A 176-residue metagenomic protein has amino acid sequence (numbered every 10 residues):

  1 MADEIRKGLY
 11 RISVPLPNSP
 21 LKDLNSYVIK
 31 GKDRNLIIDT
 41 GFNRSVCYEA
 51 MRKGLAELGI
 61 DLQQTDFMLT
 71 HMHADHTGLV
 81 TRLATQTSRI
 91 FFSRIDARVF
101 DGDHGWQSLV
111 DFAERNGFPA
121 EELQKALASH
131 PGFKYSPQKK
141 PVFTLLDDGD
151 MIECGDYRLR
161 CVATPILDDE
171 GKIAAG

Functional and structural regions predicted by a protein language model:
A2-L58, I173-G176: Conserved beta-strand hairpin/beta-sheet module of binuclear metal-dependent hydrolase folds, prominently
K7-V14, S129-Y135, G155-Y157: Short Pro/Gly-enriched beta-strand edge/turn motifs at strand-loop
G8, I29, D39, H71 (+3 more regions): Divalent metal-coordination and catalytic microenvironments
Y10, R89, T144, R158-R160: Conserved beta-strand segments of alpha/beta enzyme cores
S19-L21, T144-L146, T164-D168: A short catalytic or substrate-binding loop motif that flags glycine-/basic-rich loops and adjacent residues that bind
R34-L36, D66, Y157: Structural motif
N43-C47, A56-I152: Active-site HxH/HxHxD metal-binding segment of metal-dependent hydrolases
G149-A175: Core dinuclear metal-dependent hydrolase active-site scaffold
